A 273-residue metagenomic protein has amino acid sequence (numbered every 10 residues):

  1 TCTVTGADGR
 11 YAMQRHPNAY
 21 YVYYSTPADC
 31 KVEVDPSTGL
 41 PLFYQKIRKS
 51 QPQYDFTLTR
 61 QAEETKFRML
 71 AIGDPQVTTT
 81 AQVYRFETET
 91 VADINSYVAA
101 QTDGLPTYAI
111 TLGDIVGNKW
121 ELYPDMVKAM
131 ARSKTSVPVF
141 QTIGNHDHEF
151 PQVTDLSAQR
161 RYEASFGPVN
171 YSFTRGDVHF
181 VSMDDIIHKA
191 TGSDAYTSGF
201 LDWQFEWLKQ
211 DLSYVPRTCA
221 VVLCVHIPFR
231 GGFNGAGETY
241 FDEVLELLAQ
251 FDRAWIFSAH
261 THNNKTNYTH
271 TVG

Functional and structural regions predicted by a protein language model:
T1-R10, Q14: Short, acidic Ser/Thr/Gly-rich low-complexity loop/linker segments typical of extracellular and cell-surface proteins
M13-D35: A short, solvent-exposed beta-strand micro-motif common in secreted/extracellular proteins
D29-E33, L42-K46, E121-K209, S213-V215 (+2 more regions): Extended active-site neighborhood of metal-dependent phosphoesterases/phosphodiesterases
E33-Y123: N-terminal active-site segment of His-dependent metallophosphoesterases
K66-T79, D177-H188, V222-H226, G273: Active-site-proximal beta-strand elements of phosphoester/diester hydrolases
A71-G73, T107-D114, N118, P138-N145 (+2 more regions): Active-site neighborhood of phospho(di)ester-bond hydrolases with catalytic His/Asp-centered motifs
P75-A81, L112-K119, I186, G192-L201 (+1 more regions): The substrate-binding groove and active-site-proximal loops of carbohydrate-active enzymes, especially glycoside
L212-G232: Short acidic, glycine-rich surface-loop motifs adjacent to enzyme active sites
